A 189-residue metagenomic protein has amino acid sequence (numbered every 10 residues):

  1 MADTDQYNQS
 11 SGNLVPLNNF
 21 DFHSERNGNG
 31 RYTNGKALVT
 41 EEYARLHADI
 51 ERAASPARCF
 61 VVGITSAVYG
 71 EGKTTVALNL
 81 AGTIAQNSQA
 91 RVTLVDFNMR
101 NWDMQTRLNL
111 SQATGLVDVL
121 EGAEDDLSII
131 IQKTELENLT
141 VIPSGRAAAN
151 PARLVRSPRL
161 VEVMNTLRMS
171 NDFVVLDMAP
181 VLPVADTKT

Functional and structural regions predicted by a protein language model:
M1-T189: P-loop NTP-binding module
